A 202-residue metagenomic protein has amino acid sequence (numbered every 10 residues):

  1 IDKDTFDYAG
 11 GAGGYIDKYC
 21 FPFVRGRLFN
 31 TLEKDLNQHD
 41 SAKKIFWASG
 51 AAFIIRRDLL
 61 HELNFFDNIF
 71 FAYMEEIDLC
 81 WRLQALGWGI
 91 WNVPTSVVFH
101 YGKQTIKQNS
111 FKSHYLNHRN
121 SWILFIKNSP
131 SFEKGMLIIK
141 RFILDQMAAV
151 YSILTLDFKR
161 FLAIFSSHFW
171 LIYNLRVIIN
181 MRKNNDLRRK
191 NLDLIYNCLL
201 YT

Functional and structural regions predicted by a protein language model:
I1-F71, I77, L86: Acidic/His-rich active-site region of diverse nucleotide-sugar glycosyltransferases
S49, W81, P94: A cytosolic small-molecule/anion-sensing beta-strand core signal
D78-R82, V98: Short active-site alpha-helical segment characteristic of glycosyltransferases and processive polysaccharide synthases
L86-N180: Active-site-adjacent helix/loop segment of glycosyltransferases that harbors family-specific signature motifs
R188-C198: Anionic, Ser/Thr-rich low-complexity intrinsically disordered regions
Y201-T202: Conserved small/polar residues in nucleotide/adenosyl-binding loops
